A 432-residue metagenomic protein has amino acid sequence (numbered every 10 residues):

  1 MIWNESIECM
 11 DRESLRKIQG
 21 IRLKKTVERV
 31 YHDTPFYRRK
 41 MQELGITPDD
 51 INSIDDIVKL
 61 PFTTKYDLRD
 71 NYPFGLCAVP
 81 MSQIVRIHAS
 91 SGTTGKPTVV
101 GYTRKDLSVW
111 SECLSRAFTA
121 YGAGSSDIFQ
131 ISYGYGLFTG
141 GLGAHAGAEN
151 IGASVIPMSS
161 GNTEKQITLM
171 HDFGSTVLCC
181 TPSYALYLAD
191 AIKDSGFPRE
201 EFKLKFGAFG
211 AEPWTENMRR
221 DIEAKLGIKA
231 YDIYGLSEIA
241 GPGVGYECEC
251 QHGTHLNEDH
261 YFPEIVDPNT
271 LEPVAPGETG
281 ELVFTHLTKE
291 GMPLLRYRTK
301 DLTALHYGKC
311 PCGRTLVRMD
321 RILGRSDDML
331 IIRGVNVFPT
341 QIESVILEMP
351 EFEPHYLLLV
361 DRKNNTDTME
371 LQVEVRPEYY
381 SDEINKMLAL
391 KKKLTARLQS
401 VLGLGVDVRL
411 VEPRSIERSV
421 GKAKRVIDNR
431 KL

Functional and structural regions predicted by a protein language model:
M1-A89, T94-E112, R116-A120, N365-V373 (+4 more regions): Nucleotide 5′-phosphate-binding alpha/beta core
V30, S90-T93, F129, L178 (+4 more regions): Conserved S/T- and glycine-rich ATP-binding loop of Class I adenylate-forming
R104-A117, I128-Y187: AMP-binding/adenylate-forming
A123-D127: Short helix-loop-beta connector
I128, S195-W214: Conserved helix-loop-beta element of the AMP-binding
L178, T288-L402, G421: AMP-binding/adenylate-forming catalytic core of the ANL superfamily
Y184-K203, R220-K225: Adenylate-forming
K205, W214-K309: Conserved AMP-binding/adenylate-forming
